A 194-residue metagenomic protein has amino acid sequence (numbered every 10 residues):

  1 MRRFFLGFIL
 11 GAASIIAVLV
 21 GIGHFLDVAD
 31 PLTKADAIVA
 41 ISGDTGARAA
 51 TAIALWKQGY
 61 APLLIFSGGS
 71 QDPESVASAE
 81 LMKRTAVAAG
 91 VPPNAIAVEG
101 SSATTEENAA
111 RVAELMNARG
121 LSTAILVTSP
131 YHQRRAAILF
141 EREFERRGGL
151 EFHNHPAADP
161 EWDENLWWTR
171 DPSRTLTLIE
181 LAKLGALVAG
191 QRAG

Functional and structural regions predicted by a protein language model:
M1-A29: N-terminal type II signal-anchor transmembrane helix that functions as the membrane-insertion/stop-transfer segment
R3-F4, A49, L184: Hydrophobic alpha-helical segments, especially transmembrane helices and their immediate juxtamembrane helical caps
I9-L10, L55, R142, G190: Enrichment for repetitive, rod-forming helical segments
V18-G21, F25, A52, G185-R192: Structural signature of transmembrane alpha-helix termini at the membrane-water interface
V18-G23, T45, R174-K183: Charged, low-complexity, helix-prone segments enriched in Lys/Glu/Asp/Gln
G23-T169: A structural signal for short, hydrophobic/glycine-enriched beta-strand patches
T169-G194: A transmembrane-helix-recognition feature enriched in membrane-embedded lipid enzymes and envelope glyco-/phospholipid
